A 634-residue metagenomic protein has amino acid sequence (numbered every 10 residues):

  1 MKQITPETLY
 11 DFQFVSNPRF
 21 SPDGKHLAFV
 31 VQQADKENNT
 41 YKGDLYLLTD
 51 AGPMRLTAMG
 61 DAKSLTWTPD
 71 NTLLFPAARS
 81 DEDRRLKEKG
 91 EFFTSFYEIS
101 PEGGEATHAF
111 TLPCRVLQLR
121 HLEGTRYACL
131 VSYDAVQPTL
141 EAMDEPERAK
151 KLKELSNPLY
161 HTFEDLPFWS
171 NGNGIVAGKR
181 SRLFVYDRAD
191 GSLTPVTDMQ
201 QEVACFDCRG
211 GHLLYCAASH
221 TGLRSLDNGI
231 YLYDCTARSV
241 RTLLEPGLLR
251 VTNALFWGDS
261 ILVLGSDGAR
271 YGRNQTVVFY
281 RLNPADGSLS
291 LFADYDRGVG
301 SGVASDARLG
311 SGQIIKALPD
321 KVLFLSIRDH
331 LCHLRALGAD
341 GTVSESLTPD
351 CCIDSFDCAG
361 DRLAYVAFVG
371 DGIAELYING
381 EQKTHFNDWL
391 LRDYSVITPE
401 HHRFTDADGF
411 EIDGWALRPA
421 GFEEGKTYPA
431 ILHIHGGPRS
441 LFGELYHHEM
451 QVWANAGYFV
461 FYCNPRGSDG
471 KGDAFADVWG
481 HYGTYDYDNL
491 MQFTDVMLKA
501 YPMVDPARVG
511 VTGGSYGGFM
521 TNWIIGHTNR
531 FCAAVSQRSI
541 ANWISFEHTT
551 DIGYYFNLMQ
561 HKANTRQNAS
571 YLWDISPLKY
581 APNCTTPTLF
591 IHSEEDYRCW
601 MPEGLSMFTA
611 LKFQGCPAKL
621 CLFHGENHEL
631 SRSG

Functional and structural regions predicted by a protein language model:
M1-F14, Y46-K63, K87-F92, Y97-V116 (+12 more regions): Multi-bladed beta-propeller domains
N17-R19, L130, S156, H161-E164 (+10 more regions): Non-catalytic accessory segments flanking enzyme active sites
R19-H26, S64-L73, L119-T125, F206-H212 (+3 more regions): Blade-terminus and WD-like Trp-Asp/Gly-His loop motifs, strongest in beta-propeller folds
A28-E37, L74-E88, C129-D134, N171-A177 (+7 more regions): Beta-strand C-termini and the immediately following turn/loop, strongest in propeller blades
G43, D83-F93, Y133-F184, G229 (+4 more regions): Predominantly five- to eight-bladed beta-propeller fold
G52-E82: Blade-loop segments of beta-propeller domains
F386-A507, G514, H548: Cap/lid segment of the alpha/beta-hydrolase catalytic domain
P465-G634: Active-site-proximal cap/loop segments of hydrolase catalytic domains
